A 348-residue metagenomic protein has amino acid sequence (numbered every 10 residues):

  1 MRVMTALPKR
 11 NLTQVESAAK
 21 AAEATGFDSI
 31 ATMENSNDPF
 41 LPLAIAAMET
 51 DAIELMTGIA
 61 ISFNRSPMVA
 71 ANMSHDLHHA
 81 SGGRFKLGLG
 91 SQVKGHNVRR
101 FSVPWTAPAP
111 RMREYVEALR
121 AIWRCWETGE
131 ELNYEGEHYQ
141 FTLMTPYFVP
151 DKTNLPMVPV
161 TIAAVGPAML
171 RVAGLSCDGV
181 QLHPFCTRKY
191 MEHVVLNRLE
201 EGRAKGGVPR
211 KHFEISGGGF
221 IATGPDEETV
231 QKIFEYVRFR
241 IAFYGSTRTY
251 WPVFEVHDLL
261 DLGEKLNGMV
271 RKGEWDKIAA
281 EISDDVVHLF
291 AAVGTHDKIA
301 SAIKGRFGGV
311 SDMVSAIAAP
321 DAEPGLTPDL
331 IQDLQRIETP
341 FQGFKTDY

Functional and structural regions predicted by a protein language model:
M1-Y348: Active-site-adjacent structural elements that line small-molecule/cofactor binding pockets in enzymes
